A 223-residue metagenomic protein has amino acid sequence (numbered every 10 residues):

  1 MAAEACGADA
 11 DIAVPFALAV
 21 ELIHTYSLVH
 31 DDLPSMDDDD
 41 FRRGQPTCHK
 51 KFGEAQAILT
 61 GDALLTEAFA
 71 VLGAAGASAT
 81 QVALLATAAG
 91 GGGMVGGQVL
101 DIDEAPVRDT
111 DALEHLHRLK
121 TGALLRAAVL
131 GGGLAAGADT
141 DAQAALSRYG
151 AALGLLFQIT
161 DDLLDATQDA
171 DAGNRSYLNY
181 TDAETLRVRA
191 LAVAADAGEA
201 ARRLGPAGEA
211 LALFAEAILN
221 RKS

Functional and structural regions predicted by a protein language model:
M1-S223: All-alpha prenyltransferase/terpene-synthase fold signal
